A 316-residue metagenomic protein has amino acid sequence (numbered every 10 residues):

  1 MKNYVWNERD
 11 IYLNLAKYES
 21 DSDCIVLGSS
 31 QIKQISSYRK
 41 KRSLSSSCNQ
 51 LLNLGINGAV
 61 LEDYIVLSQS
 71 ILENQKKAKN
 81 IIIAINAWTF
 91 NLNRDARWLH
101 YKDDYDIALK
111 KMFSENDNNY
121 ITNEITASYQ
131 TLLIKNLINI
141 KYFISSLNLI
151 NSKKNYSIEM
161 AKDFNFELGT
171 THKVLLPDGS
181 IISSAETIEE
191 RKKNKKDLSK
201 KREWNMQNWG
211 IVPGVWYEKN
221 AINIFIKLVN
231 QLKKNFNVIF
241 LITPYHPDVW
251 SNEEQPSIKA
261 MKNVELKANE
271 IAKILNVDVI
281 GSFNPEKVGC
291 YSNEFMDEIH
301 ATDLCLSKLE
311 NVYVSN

Functional and structural regions predicted by a protein language model:
M1-D21: N-terminal secretory targeting modules
N7-L13, D63-I71, N223-F225: Short alpha-helical segments and helix-capping/turn motifs at coil-helix boundaries
D21, V26-T122: Membrane-embedded segments
G28, I83-W88, L241-H246, S282-P285: Short loop/turn segments at strand-loop or loop-helix junctions that form parts of catalytic or ligand-binding pockets
Y64-L67, E218-I226, S257-A268: Well-ordered, non-membrane alpha-helical segments in soluble/globular domains
I85, Y101-N235: Secreted/periplasmic serine-hydrolase-like ester/acetyl group-modifying domain
V229-P256: Active-site segments of SGNH/GDSL-like serine hydrolases that catalyze O-acetyl group transfer/hydrolysis on lipids
S251-N316: C-terminal regions of proteins
